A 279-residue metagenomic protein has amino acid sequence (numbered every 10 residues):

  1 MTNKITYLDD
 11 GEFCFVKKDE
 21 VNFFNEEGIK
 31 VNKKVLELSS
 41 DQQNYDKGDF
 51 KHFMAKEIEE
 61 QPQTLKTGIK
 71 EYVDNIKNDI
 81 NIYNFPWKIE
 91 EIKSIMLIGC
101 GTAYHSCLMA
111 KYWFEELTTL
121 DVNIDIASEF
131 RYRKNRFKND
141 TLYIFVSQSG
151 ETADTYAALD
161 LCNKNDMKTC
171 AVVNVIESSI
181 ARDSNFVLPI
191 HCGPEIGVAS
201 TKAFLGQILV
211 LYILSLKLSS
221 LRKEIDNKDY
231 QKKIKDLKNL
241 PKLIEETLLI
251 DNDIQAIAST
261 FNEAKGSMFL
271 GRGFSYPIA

Functional and structural regions predicted by a protein language model:
M1-I89, A103, Y112, E116-T118 (+2 more regions): N-terminal segments that mediate ammonia production and transfer in glutamine-dependent amidotransferase systems
K4, D10-E12, D19-V21, K51-K56 (+7 more regions): Structural beta-strand/beta-sheet cores of well-ordered domains, especially the beta-sheet scaffolds that support
N25, G99, G271: Pocket-edge structural micro-motifs
Q61, D183, E263-A264: Structured helix-beta-strand junction loops
E90-N239: Glycine-rich phosphate-binding loops that contact phosphosugars or nucleotide phosphates
T119, N262-A279: Acidic catalytic cores of enzymes that act on phosphate-bearing nucleotides/polynucleotides
